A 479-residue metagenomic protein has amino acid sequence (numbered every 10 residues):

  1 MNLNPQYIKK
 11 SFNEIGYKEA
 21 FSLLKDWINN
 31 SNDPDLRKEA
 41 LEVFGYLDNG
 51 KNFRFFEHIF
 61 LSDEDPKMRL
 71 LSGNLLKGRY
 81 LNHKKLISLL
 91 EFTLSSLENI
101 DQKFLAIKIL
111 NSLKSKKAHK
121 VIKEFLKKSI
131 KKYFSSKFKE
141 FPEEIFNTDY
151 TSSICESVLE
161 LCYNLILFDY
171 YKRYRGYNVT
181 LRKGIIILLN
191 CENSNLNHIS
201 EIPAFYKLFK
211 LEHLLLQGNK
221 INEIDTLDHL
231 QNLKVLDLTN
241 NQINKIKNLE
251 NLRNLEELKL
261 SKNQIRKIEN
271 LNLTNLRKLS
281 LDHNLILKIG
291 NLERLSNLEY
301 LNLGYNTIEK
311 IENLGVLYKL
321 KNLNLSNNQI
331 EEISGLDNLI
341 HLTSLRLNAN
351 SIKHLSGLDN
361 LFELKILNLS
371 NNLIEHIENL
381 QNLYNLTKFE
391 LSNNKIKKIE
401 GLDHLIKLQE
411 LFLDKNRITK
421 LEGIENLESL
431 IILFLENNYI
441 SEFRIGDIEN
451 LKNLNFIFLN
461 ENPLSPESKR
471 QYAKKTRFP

Functional and structural regions predicted by a protein language model:
N2-Y17, D26, D35-N49, H58-I59 (+4 more regions): Structural detector for internal amphipathic alpha-helices that build alpha-solenoid repeat scaffolds
Y17-S22, G50-F53, H83-I87, H119: Core helices of alpha-solenoid repeat scaffolds
L23-S31, F55-E64, L89-L97, E124-K132: Alpha-solenoid HEAT/Armadillo-like helical repeat scaffolds in large eukaryotic proteins
E143-E223: LRR N-terminal entry segment and analogous cap-like coil->beta motifs
I187-C191, L211-L216, L233-L238, L255-L260 (+9 more regions): Conserved hydrophobic beta-strand positions in leucine-rich repeat
I199-I202, I224-L227, I246-L249, I268-L271 (+9 more regions): Canonical leucine-rich repeat
E410-K415, G423, I431-P479: Leucine-rich repeat domain C-terminal region
